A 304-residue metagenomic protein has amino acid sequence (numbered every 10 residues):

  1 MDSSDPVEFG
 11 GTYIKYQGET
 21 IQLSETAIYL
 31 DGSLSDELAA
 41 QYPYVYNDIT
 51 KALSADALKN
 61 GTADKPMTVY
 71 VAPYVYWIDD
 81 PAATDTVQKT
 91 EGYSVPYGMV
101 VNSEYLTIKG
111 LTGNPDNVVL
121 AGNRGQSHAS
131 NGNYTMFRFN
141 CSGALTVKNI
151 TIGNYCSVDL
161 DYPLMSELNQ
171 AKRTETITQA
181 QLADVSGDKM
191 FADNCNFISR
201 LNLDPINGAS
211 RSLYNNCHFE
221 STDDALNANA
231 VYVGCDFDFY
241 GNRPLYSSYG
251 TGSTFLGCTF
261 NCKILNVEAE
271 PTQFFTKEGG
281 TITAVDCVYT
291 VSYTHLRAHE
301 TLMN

Functional and structural regions predicted by a protein language model:
M1-K51: Right-handed parallel beta-helix/beta-solenoid
Q41-L53, L58-T107, G113-V118: N-terminal extracellular ligand-recognition/capping segment immediately after the signal peptide
P66, A83-T84, Y93, Y97 (+1 more regions): Right-handed parallel beta-helix/beta-spiral solenoid domain characteristic of secreted/periplasmic
A72, K109-L111, K148, G153 (+10 more regions): Feature marks extracellular polysaccharide-active and adherence modules
Y97-V101, A121, T135-C141, D159-D161 (+6 more regions): Glycine-rich beta-solenoid repeat tracts in large extracellular/virion proteins
I108, L145-K148, M190-N194, S212-N215 (+4 more regions): All-beta strand scaffolds that present successive hydrophobic residues in beta-strands
T146-L213, H218: Internal, conserved structured core segments that host functional sites
T294-T301: Conserved small/polar residues in nucleotide/adenosyl-binding loops
